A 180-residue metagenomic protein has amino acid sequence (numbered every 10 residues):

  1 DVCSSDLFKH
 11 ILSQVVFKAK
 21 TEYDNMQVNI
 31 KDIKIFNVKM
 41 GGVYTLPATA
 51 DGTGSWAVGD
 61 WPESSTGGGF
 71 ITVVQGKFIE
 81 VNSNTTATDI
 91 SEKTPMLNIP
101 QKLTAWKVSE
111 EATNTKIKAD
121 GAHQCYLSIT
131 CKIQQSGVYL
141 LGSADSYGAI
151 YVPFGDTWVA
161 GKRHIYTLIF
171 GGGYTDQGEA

Functional and structural regions predicted by a protein language model:
D1-A180: Extracytoplasmic cysteine-anchoring/structural motifs
